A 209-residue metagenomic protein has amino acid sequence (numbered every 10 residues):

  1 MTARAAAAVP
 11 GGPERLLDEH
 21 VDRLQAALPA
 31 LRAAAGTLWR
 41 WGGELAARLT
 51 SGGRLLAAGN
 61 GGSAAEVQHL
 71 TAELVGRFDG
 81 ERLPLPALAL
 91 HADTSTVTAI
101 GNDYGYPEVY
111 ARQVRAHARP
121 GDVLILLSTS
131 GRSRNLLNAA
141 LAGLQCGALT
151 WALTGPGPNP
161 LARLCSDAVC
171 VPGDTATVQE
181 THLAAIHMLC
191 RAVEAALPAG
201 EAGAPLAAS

Functional and structural regions predicted by a protein language model:
M1-A33: Generic N-terminal amphipathic, Lys/Arg-enriched alpha-helix
P13, A34-L38, S63: Residue-level recognition of alpha-helical structural elements
L17, L38-W41, V67, H182: Hydrophobic packing residues in well-ordered alpha-helices of helical domains and bundles
D18, E201-S209: A short, charged, Gly/Pro-tolerant segment at domain boundaries
A30-S51: A short, well-structured juxtamembrane/interface segment
L55-L56, T150: Hydrophobic beta-strand scaffold residues
S63-A204: Glycine-rich phosphate-binding loops that contact phosphosugars or nucleotide phosphates
